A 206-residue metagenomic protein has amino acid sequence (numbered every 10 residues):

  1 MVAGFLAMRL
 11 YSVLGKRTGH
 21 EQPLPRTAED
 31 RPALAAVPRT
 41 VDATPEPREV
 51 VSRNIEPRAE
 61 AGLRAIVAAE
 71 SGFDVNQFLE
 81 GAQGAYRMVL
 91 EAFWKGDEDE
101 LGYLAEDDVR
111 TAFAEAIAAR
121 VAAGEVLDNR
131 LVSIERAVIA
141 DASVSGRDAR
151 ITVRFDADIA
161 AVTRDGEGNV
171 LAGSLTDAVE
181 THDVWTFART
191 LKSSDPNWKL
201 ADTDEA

Functional and structural regions predicted by a protein language model:
M1-G84, T163-E167: Juxtamembrane and targeting peptides
L6, S12-G15, P57-E60, A65-Q83 (+5 more regions): A composition-biased, non-transmembrane "mature-region" signal
E46-V132: Core segments of small alpha/beta cavity-forming domains
D99-A206: Structured, amphipathic secondary-structure segments that form assembly/contact surfaces in multi-subunit
